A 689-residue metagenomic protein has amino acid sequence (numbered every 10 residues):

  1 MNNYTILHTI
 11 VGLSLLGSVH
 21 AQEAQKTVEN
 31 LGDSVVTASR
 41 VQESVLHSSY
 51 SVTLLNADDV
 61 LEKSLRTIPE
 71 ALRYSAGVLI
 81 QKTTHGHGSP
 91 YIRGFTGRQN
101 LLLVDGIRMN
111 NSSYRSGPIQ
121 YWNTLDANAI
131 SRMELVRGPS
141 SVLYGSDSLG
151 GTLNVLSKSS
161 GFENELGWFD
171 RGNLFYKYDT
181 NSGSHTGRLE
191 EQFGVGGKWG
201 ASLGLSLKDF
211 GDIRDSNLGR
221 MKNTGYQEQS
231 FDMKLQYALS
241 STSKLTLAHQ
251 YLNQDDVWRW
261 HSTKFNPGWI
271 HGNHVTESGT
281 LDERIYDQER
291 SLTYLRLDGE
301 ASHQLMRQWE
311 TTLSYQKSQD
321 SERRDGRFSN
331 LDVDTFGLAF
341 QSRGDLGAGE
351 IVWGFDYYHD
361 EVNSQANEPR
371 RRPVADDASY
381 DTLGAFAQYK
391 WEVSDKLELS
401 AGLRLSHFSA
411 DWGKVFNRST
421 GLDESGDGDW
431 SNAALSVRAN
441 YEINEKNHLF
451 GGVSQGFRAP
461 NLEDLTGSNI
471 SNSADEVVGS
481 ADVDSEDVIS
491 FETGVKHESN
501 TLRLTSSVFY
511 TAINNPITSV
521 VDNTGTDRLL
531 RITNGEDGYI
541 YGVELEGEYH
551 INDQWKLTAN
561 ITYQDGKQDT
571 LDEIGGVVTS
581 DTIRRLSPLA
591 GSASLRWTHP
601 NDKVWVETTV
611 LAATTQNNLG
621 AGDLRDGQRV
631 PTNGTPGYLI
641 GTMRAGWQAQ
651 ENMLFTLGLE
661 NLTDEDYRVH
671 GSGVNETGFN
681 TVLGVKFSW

Functional and structural regions predicted by a protein language model:
M1-L65, P69-S75, Q192-F193, T293 (+5 more regions): N-terminal Sec signal peptide and the immediately downstream disordered periplasmic leader that contains the TonB box
L15, V28-E163, G183, T493 (+1 more regions): Acidic, small-polar-rich N-terminal luminal/periplasmic segments of exported/outer-membrane proteins
S141, S160-F162, F169-R171, L189-Y286 (+1 more regions): Periplasmic-side early beta-strands and strand-to-turn transitions of outer-membrane beta-barrels
F175-Y176, M306-R324, E442, H448-S454 (+4 more regions): Membrane-embedded beta-barrel scaffold of Gram-negative outer-membrane proteins
K222-T224, K244-M306, Q316-T335, R370-A378: Flexible loop and strand-edge segments within Gram-negative outer membrane beta-barrel domains
S240, A348, D376-I513, T562-D565 (+4 more regions): Structural signature of Gram-negative outer-membrane beta-barrels, strongest in the C-terminal barrel of TonB-dependent
V393-L399, H407-F408, F509-A512, T533-G622 (+2 more regions): Gram-negative outer-membrane beta-barrel transporters
F457, N514, L611-D626, P636-T642 (+1 more regions): C-terminal beta-signal and adjacent terminal beta-strands/loops of Gram-negative outer-membrane beta-barrel proteins
